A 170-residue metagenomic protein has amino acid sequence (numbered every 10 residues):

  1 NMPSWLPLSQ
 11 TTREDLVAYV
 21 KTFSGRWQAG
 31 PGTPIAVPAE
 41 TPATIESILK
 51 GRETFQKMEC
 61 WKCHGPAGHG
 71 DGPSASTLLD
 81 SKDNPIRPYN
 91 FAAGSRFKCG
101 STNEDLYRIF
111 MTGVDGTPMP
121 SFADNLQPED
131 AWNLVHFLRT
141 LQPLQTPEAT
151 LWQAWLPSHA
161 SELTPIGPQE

Functional and structural regions predicted by a protein language model:
N1-S24, T77-L141: Extracytoplasmic electron-transfer domains, predominantly the class I c-type cytochrome c fold
F23-W27, M58-K62, A67, V114 (+1 more regions): A generic secondary-structure signal for well-formed alpha-helical elements
R26-Q56, Q145-A154, A160, T164-E170: Electrostatic cytochrome c docking/interface patches
A43-H69, L79-S81, L134, L151: Sequence/structural segment immediately N-terminal to covalent heme-attachment motifs in c-type and related
H69-G70, P128: Short, non-ligating residues that shape and space the ligands of small metal-coordination modules and catalytic
P73: Cell-envelope/extracellular polymer assembly enzymes that use nucleotide-activated donors
